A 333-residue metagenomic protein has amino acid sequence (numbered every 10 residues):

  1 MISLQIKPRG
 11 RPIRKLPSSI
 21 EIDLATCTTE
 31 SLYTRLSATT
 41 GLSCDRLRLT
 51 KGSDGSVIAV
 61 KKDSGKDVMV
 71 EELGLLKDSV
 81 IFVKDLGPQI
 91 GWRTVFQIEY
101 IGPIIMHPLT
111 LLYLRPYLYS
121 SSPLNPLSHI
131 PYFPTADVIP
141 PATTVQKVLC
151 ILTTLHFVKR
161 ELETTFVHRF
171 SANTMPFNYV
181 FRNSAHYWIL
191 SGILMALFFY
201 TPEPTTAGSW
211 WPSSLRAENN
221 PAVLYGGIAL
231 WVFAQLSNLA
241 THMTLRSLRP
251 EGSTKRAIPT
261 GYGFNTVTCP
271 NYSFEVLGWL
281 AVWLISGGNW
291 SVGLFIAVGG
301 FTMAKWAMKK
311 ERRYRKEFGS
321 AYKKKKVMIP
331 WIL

Functional and structural regions predicted by a protein language model:
M1-L24: Eukaryote-biased recognition of intrinsically disordered, low-complexity regulatory segments
I22-L49, D78: Short amphipathic, charge-patterned alpha-helical segments
T26, D54-K84: Eukaryotic mixed-charge, acidic/polar low-complexity intrinsically disordered regions
T34, L109, Y113, P212-A240 (+2 more regions): Hydrophobic transmembrane alpha-helices
V80-G91, P126-V145, S209-L224, P259-T260: Juxtamembrane membrane-interface segments at transmembrane-helix boundaries in membrane proteins
F82-H129: Non-catalytic, usually N-terminal nucleic-acid engagement modules in DNA/RNA processing proteins
I90-P108, A142-H156, T174-S191, N219-W231 (+2 more regions): Transmembrane alpha-helices of multi-pass eukaryotic membrane proteins
L111, R115, Q146, T154-P176 (+1 more regions): Internal transmembrane alpha-helix with an interfacial aromatic "cap," most often the third helix
